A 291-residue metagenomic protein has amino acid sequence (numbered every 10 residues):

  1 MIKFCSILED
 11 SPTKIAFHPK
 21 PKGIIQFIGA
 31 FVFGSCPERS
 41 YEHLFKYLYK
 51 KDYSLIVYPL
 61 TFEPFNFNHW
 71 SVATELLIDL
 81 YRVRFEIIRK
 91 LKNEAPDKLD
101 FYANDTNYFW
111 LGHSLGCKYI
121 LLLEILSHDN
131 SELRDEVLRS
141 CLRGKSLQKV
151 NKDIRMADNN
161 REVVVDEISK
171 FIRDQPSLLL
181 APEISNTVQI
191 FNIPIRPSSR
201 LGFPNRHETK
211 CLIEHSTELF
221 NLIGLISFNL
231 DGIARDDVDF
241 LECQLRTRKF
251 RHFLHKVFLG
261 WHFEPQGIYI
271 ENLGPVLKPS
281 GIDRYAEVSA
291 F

Functional and structural regions predicted by a protein language model:
M1-F27, L76, F85, P96-L99 (+2 more regions): Flexible, membrane-associating and regulatory peripheral segments of lipid-active enzymes
S6-E63: Short, surface-exposed "cap/lid" segments of acyl-processing enzymes
Q26, I56, F109, P176-L178 (+1 more regions): Hydrophobic/aromatic beta-strand patches that form the interior of the parallel beta-sheet core in alpha/beta enzyme
Y41, I120, V238-D239: Short, highly selective alpha-helical patches that border small-molecule cofactor pockets in redox/cofactor-processing
Y58-K92: Catalytic nucleophile-loop/oxyanion-hole region of alpha/beta-hydrolase and closely related hydrolase-like folds
P59-F65, P182-I184, N229-L230: Short beta-alpha junction loops
L77-I78, F85-I87, N93-T217: Serine-dependent carboxylesterase/thioesterase catalytic core of lipase-like alpha/beta-hydrolase/SGNH enzymes
I184, Q189-F291: C-terminal catalytic-base region of ester-bond hydrolases, centering on the histidine of the charge-relay
